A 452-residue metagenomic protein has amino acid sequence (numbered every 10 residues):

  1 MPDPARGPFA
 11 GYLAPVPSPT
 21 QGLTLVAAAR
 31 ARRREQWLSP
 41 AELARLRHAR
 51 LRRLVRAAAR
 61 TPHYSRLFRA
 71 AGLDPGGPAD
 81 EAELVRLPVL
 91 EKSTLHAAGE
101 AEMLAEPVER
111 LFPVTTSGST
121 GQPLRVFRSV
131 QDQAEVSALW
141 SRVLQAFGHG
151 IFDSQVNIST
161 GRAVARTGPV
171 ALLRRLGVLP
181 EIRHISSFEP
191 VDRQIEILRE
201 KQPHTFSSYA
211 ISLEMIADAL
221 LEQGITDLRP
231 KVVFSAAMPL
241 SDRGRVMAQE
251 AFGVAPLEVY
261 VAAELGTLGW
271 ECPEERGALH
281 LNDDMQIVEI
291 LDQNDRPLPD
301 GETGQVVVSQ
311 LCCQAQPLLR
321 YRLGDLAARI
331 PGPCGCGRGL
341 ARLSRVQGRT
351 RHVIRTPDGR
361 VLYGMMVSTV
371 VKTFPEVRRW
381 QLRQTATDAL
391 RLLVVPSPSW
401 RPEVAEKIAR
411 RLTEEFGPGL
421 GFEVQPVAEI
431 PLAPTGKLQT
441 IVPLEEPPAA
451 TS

Functional and structural regions predicted by a protein language model:
M1-T115, G121-V136, S141-S154, G161 (+9 more regions): Nucleotide 5′-phosphate-binding alpha/beta core
R53, G161-D284: Conserved adenylate-forming
L111, M285, V377: Short coil/loop residues immediately preceding or within conserved phosphate-binding loops of NTP-utilizing enzyme
S154-V156, V307: Conserved beta-strand elements of the Class I
I182, P256, V288, W380 (+1 more regions): Generic structural signal for residues in well-ordered beta-strands
F206, C312-P418: AMP-binding/adenylate-forming catalytic core of the ANL superfamily
L240-P333, T350-H352: Conserved AMP-binding/adenylate-forming
